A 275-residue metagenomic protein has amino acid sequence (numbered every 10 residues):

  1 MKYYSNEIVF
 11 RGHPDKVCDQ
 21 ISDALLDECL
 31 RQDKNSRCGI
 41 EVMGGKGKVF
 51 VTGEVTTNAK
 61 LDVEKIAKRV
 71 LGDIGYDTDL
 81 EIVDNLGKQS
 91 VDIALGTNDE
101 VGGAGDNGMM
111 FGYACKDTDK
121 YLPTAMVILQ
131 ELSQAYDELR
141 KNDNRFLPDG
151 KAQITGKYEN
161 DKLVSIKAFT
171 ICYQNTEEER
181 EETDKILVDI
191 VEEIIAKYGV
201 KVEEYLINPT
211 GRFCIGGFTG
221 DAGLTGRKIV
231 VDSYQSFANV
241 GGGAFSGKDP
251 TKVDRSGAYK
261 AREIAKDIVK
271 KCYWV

Functional and structural regions predicted by a protein language model:
M1-R37, G44: N-terminal, positively charged regions that mediate nucleic acid binding
S5-I8, K46-G47, K65, R69-G72 (+1 more regions): Glycine-rich, mobile lid/loop segments that gate access to catalytic sites or pores
F10, P14-C18, K60, Y121 (+1 more regions): Alpha-helix N-cap/helix-initiation motif
H13, E54-A59, C115-K120, Y173-E179 (+2 more regions): A generic structural motif
Q20-A24, V127, E131, S256-E263: Short amphipathic alpha-helical face segments that pack within enzyme cores and frequently flank/anchor catalytic
G39-T57: Short, charge-patterned binding micro-sites
E178-A265: Glycine-rich anion/phosphate-binding loop at the beta-strand->alpha-helix junction
